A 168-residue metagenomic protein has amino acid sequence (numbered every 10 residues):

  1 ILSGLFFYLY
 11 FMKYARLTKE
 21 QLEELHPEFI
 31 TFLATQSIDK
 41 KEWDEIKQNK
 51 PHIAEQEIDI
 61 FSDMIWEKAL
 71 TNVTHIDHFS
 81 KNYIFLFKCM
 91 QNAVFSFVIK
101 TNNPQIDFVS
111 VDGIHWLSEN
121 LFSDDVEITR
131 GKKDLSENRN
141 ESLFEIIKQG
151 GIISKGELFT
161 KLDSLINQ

Functional and structural regions predicted by a protein language model:
I1-F11: Short, Lys/Arg-enriched N-terminal segments with co-localized hydrophobic residues within the first ~10-30 amino acids
K13-H78: N-terminal interaction modules that seed assembly of large macromolecular complexes
E28, E42, I60, M64 (+4 more regions): Exposed alpha-helical structural elements
E42-I46, D77-N82, G131-K132, L158-D163: Short coil/turn segments at secondary-structure boundaries
A54-D112: Long, charge-patterned amphipathic interaction tracts in eukaryotic proteins
D77, P104-E127, D134-R139: Eukaryotic interaction-scaffold segments
I99-S118, S142-G156: Short flexible/disordered coil segments
L121-Q168: Glycine-rich, aromatic-bearing surface loops/beta-hairpins
